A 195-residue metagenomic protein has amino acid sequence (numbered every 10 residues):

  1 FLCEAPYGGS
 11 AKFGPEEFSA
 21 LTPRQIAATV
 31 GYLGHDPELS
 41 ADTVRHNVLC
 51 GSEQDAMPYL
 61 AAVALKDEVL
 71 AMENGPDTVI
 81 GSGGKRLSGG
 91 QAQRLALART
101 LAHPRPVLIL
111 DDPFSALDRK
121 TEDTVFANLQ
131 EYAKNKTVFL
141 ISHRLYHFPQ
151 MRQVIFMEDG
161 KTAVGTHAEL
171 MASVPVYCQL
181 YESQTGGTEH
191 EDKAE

Functional and structural regions predicted by a protein language model:
A5-Y7, G31-S52, S115, H147-F148: Conserved catalytic motifs of ABC-family nucleotide-binding domains
G9-E17, I26: Conserved ABC transporter NBD signature motif
S10-K12, R45-S82, F126-A127, N135: ABC ATPase nucleotide-binding domain helical subdomain, centered on the C-loop/LSGGQ "ABC signature"
S88-G89, L95-T100, L140: ABC ATPase nucleotide-binding domain "signature" region
A102-P106, N135: A short, proline-enriched helix->beta-strand linker immediately N-terminal to the Walker B motif in ABC-type P-loop
L108-D112: Catalytic Walker B motif of ABC-type/P-loop ATPase nucleotide-binding domains
R119-K120: Helix N-cap at the start of a conserved alpha-helix in ABC-type nucleotide-binding domains
A127, E131-K134, L140, P149-E195: C-terminal portion of ABC ATPase nucleotide-binding domains
